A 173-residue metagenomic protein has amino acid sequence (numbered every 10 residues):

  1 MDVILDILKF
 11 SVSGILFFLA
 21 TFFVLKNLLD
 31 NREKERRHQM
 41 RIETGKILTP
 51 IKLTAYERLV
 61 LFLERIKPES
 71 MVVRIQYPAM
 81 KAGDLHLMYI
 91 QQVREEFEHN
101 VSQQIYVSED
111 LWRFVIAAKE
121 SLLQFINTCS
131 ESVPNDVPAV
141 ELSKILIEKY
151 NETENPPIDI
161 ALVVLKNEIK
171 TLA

Functional and structural regions predicted by a protein language model:
M1-V3: N-terminal hydrophobic targeting signals that begin at the initiator methionine
L5, K9, G14, F18-F22 (+1 more regions): Conserved non-transmembrane functional hotspots
